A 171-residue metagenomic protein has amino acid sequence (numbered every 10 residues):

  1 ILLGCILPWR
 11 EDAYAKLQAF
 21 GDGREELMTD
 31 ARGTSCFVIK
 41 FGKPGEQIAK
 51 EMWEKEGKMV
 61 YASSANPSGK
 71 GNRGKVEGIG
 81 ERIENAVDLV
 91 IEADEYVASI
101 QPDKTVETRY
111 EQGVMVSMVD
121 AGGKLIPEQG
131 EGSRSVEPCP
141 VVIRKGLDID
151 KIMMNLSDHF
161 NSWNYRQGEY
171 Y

Functional and structural regions predicted by a protein language model:
I1-Y171: Active-site-adjacent structural elements in enzyme catalytic cores
